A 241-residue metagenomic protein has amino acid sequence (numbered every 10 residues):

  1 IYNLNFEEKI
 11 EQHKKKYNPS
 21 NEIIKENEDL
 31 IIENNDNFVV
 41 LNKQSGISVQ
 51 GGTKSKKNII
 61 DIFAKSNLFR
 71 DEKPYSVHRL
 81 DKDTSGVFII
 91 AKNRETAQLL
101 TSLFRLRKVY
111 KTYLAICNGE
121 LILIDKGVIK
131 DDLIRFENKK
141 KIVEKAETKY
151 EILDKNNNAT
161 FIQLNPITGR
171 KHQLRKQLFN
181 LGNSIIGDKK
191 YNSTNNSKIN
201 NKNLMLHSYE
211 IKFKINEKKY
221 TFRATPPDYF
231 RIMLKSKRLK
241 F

Functional and structural regions predicted by a protein language model:
I1-F241: RNA pseudouridine synthases
